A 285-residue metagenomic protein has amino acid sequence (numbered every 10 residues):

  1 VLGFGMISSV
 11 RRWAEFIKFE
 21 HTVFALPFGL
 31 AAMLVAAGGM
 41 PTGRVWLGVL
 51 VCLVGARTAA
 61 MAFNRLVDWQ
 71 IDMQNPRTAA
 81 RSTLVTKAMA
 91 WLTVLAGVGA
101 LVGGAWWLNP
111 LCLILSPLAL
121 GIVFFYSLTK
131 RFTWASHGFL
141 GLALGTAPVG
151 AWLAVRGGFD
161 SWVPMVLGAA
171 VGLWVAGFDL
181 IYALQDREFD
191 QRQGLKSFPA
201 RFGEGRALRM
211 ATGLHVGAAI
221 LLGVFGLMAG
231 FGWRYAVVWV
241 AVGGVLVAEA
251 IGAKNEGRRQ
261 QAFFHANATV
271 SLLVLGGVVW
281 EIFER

Functional and structural regions predicted by a protein language model:
G3-R11, M61-L84, L180-G205, G252-G257: Cytosolic, membrane-interface loops and tails of multi-pass inner-membrane proteins
I7-E15, T58-A59, T78-V166, V245-G257 (+1 more regions): Intramembrane alpha-helical segments
I7-R11, I220, V224-R285: Extended hydrophobic alpha-helices typical of membrane-associated regions
P27-A32, F139-V155, R201-E204, F264-V279: Small-residue-rich segments of transmembrane alpha-helices in multi-pass membrane proteins, especially helix faces
G29, L53, G97-V98, L120-V123 (+5 more regions): Residue-level recognition of pore/gate-forming positions within transmembrane alpha-helices of multi-pass
A31-L50, G99-I114, V149-A169, I220-Y235 (+1 more regions): Helix-coil boundary and interhelical linker segments in multi-pass alpha-helical membrane proteins
W46-L53, W69-S116, R192-G232, A236: Multi-pass membrane catalytic core of lipid/isoprenoid biosynthesis enzymes
C52-N64, V123-S127, A170-F178, Y182 (+1 more regions): Alpha-helical transmembrane segments of multi-pass membrane proteins
